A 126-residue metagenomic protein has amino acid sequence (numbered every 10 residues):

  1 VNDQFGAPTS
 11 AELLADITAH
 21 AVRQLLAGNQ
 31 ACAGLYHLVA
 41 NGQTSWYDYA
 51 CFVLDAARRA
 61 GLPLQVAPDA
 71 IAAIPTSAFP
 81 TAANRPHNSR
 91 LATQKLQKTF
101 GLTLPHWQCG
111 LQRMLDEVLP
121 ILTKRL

Functional and structural regions predicted by a protein language model:
V1-G6, H37, N41, N84 (+1 more regions): Conserved short-loop catalytic and cofactor-binding motifs
V1-L25, G34: Substrate-positioning beta->alpha
G6-T9, T44, L91, L102-P105: Residue-level signal for the nucleotide or nucleotide-sugar donor/cofactor binding architecture
I17, Q24-P80: Mid/C-terminal beta-alpha module of Rossmann-like enzyme folds, strongest in SDR-family dehydrogenases/epimerases
A72-T93, H106: Active-site loop of classical SDR/Rossmann-like NAD(P)-dependent oxidoreductases, centered on the catalytic Tyr-X3-Lys
W107-L126: Amphipathic terminal alpha-helices
